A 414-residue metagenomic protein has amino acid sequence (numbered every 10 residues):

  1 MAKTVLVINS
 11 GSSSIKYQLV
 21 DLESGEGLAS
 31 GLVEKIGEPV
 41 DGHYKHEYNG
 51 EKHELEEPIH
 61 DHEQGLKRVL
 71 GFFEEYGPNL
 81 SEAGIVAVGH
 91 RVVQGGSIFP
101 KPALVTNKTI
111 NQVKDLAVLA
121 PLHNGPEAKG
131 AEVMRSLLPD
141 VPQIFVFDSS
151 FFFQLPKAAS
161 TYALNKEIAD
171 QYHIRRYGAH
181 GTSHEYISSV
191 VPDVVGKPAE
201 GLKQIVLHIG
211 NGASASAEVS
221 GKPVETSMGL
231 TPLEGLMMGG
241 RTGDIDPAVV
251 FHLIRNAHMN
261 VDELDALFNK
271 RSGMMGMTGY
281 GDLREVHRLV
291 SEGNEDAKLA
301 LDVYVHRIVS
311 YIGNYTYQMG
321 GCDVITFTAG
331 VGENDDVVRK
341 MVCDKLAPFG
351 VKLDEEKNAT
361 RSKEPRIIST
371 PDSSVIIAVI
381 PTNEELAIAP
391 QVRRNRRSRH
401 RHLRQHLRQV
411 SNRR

Functional and structural regions predicted by a protein language model:
V5, S14-I59, G229: Short glycine-rich, Thr/Ser-proximal phosphate-binding strand/loop in the N-terminal lobe of ATP-dependent enzymes
S10-G11, H90-Q94, I209-N211, C322 (+1 more regions): Glycine-rich beta-strand-to-loop/alpha-helix junction loops that act as flexible
F73-H123, I144, S150-A159: Short beta-strand-loop/turn "lid" adjacent to the catalytic site in phosphate-handling enzymes
F153-I254: Glycine-rich phosphate-binding loop of actin/hexokinase-like ATP-binding domains
I187-V190, D302-G320: Phosphate/ATP-binding catalytic cores across multiple sugar-kinase/actin-like superfamilies, primarily ASKHA
A257-A300: A mobile "lid/hinge" subdomain adjacent to the ATP/sugar-phosphate binding pocket shared across diverse ATP-dependent
D336, K340-E384: Conserved phosphate-binding/catalytic loops in two-lobed NTP-binding clefts
E364-V410: Structural signal for terminal/edge beta-strands and the immediately following C-terminal loop/tail that closes
